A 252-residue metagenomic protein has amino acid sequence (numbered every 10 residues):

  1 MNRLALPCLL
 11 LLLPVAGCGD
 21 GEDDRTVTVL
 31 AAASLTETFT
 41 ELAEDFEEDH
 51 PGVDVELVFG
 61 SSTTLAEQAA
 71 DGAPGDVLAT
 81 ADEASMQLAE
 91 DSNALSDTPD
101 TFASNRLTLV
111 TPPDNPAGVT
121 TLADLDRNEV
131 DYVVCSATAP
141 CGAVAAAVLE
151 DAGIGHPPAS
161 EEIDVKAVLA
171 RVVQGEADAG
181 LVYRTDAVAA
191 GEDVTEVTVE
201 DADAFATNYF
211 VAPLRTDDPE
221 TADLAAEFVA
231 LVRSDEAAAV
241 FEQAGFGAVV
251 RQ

Functional and structural regions predicted by a protein language model:
M1-C8: Bacterial N-terminal signal peptides that target proteins for export
L13-G17: C-terminal motif of bacterial Sec signal peptides marking the signal peptidase cleavage site
C18-E44, E48, T63, E67 (+2 more regions): Exported/periplasmic ABC-transporter solute-binding proteins
G52, P74-G75, A177: Short, high-confidence coil segments that cap the C-terminus of an alpha-helix and link into the following beta-strand
S62-A94: Pocket-flanking alpha-helical
S92-P99, V199: A short, gly/pro- and small-residue-rich
R106-T108: Early exported N-terminus immediately downstream of N-terminal targeting peptides
